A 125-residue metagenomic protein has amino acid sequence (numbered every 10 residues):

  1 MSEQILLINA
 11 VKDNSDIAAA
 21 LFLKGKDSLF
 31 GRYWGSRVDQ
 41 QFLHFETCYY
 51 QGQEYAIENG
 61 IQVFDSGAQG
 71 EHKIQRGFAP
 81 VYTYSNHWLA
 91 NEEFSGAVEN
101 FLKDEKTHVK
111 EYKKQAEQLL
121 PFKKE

Functional and structural regions predicted by a protein language model:
M1-Q41, K103, L120-E125: A conserved beta-strand-loop-helix scaffold within acyl/acetyltransferase catalytic domains
S28-W88: Acyl-donor binding region in acyl/amide transferases
V63, A68-E125: Terminal substrate-recognition subdomain of acyl/acetyltransferases
